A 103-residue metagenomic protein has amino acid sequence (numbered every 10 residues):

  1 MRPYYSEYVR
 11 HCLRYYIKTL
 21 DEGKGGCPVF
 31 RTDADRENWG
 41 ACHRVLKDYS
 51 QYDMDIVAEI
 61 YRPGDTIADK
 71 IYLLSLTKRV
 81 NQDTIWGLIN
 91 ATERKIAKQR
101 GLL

Functional and structural regions predicted by a protein language model:
M1-D48, T77-K78, K98-L103: N-terminal interaction/assembly modules
Y5, V9, L13, I71 (+1 more regions): Extended hydrophobic/Leu-rich segments
S50, T66-K70, W86, N90-E93: Non-transmembrane, interaction-prone segments in cytosolic or luminal domains
I56-V57: A short pre-motif secondary-structure segment
I60: A glycine-rich, hydrophobic loop/mini-helix early in the fold
P63-T84: Helix-turn-helix DNA-binding module
N81-Q99, L103: DNA major-groove recognition helices of helix-turn-helix
